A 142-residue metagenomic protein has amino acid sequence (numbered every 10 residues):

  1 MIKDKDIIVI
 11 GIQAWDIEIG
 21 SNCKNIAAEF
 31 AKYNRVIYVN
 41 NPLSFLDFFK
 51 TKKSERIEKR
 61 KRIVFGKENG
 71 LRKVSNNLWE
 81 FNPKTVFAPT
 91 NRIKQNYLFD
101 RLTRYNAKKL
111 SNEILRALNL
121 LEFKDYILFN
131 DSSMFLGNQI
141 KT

Functional and structural regions predicted by a protein language model:
M1-D4, A31-K32, R72-S75, N119-K124: Flexible, charged surface loops at secondary-structure boundaries
M1-V64: N-terminal subdomain of nucleotide-sugar transferases
I7, R35, I127-N130, K141-T142: Active-site proximal beta-strand in glycosyltransferases
G20-N25, D131-Q139: Short, acidic/polar
K24-A28, L115-L118, I140-K141: Short amphipathic alpha-helical segments and helix-helix/interface helices
N41-Q95: N-terminal strand-loop element at the rim of the active site of nucleotide-sugar-dependent glycosyltransferases
K73-V74, G137-T142: Short loop/helix-cap segments at secondary-structure boundaries that form the rim of catalytic
N82-L136: Conserved nucleotide-sugar donor-binding subdomain of glycosyltransferases
